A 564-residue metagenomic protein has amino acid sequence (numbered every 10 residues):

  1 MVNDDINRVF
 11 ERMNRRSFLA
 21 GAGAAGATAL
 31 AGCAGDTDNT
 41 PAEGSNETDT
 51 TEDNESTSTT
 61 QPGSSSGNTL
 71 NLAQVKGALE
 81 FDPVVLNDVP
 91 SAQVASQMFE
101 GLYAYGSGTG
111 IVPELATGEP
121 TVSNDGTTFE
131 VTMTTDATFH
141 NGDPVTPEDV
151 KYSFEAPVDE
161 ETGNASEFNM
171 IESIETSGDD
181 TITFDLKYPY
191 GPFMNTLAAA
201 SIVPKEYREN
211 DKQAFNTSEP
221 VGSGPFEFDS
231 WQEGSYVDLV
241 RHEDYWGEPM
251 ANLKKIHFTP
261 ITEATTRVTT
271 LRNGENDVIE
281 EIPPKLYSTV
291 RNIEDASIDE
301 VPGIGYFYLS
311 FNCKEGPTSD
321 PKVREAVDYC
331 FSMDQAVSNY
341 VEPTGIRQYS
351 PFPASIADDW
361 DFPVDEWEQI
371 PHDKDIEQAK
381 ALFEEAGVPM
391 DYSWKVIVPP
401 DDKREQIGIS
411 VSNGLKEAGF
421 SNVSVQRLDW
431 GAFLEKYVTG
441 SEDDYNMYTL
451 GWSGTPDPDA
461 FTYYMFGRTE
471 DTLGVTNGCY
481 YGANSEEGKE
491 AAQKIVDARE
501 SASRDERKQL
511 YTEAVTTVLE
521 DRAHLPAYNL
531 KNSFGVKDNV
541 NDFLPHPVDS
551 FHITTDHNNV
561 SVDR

Functional and structural regions predicted by a protein language model:
M1-M13: N-terminal secretory signal peptides
L72, I376, K380-G454, Y464: Ligand/substrate-recognition segments at binding pockets and active sites
S91-T127, E160, A200-F228, D244-K255 (+8 more regions): Short, solvent-exposed loop/beta-turn-alpha elements that line the ligand-binding surface or hinge of extracytoplasmic
G118-E161, P317: Aromatic- and charge-enriched surface segment that lines or borders ligand/interaction sites
T146-S153, D179-D185, G224-P225, L253-K255 (+4 more regions): Alpha-helical secondary-structure segments
E167-R208, Q232: Surface-exposed binding/hinge segments that line and control ligand-binding clefts or catalytic entry sites
E243-T289: Ligand-site clamp/hinge motif
S319-N413, E417, E487, E513 (+1 more regions): Append "and occasionally in soluble cytosolic enzymes with long acidic Gly/Pro-rich linkers
